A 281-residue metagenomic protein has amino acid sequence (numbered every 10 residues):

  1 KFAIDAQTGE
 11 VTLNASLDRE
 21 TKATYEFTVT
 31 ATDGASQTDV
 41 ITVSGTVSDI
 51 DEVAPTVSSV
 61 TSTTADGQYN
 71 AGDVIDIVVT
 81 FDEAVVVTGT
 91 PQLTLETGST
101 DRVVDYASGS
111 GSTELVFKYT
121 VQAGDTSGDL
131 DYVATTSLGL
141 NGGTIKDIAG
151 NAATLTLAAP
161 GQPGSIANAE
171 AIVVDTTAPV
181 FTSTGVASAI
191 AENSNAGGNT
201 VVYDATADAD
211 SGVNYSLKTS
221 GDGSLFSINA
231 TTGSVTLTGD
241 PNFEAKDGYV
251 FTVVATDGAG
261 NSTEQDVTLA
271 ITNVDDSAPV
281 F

Functional and structural regions predicted by a protein language model:
K1-E52, G72, G109-T135, S188-D210 (+1 more regions): Acidic, turn/loop-rich segments in luminal/extracellular domains of secretory-pathway and cell-surface proteins
E26-T30, S44, S48-A178, V250 (+4 more regions): Non-catalytic beta-sheet/beta-sandwich ligand-binding modules that flank or precede catalytic cores
V60-A65, S183-A187, G221-D222: Surface-exposed, proline-enriched loop/turn segments that connect beta strands in immunoglobulin-like
